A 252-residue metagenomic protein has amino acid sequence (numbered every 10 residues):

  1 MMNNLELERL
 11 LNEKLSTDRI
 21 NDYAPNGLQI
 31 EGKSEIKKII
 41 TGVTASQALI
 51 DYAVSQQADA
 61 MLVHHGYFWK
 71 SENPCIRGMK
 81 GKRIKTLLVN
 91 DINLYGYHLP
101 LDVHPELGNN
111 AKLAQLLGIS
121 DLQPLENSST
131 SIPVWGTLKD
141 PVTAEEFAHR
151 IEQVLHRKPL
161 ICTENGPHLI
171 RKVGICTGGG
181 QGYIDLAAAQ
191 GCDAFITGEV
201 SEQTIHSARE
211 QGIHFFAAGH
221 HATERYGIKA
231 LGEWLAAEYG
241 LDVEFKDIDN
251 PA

Functional and structural regions predicted by a protein language model:
M1-A252: Active-site catalytic microenvironments in core metabolic enzymes, especially phosphate/sugar-handling
